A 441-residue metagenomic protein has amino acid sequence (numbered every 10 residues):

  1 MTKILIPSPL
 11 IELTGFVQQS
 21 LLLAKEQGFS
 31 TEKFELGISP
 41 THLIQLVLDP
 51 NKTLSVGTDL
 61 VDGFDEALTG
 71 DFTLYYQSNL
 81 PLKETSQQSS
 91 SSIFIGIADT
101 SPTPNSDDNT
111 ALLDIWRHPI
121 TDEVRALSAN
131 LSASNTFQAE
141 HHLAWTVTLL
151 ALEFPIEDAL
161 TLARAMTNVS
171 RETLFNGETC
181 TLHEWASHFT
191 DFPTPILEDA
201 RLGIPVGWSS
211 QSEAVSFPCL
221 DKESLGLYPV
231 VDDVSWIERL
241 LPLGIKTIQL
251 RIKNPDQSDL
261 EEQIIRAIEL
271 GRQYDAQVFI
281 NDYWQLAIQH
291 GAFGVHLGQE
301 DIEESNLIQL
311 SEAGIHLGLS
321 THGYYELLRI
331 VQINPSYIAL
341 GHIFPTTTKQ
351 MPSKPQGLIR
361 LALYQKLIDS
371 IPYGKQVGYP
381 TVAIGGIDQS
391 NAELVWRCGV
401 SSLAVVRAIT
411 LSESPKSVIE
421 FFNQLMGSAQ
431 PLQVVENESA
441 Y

Functional and structural regions predicted by a protein language model:
M1-T41, F154, D158, L162 (+5 more regions): Conserved N-terminal beta1-alpha1 strand-loop-helix module at the mouth
T2-L112, R117, I265: Glycine-rich phosphate/dinucleotide-binding loop and adjoining beta-alpha-beta core of small-molecule
D62-T69, T73-S86, V278, I288 (+3 more regions): Glycine/small-residue-rich loop that forms an oxyanion/phosphate-binding "nest" at active or ligand-binding sites
Q77-L82, G96-P102, D232-S235, N281-Q285 (+2 more regions): Short, polar loop motifs at secondary-structure junctions
T100-T136, T348: Active-site rim beta-loop-alpha module in soluble metabolic enzymes
N130-P155: Short, small-residue alpha-helix embedded
L150-P155, V169-E178, R251-I252, Q299-Q309 (+2 more regions): Glycine-rich phosphate-binding active-site loops on the catalytic face of alpha/beta enzymes
G294-C398, E420: Short loop-to-alpha-helix "cap/lid" segments that border enzyme active sites across diverse enzyme classes
